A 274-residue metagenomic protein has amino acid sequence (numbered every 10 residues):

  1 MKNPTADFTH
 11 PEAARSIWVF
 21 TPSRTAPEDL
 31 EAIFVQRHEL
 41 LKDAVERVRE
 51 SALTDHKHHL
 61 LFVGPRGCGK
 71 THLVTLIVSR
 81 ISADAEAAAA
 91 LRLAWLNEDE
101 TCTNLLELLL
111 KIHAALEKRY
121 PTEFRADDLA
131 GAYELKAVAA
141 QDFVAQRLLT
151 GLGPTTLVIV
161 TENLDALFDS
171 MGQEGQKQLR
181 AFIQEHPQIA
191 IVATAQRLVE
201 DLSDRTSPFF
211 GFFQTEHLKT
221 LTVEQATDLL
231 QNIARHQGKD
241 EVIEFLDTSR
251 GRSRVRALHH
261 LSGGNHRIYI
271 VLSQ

Functional and structural regions predicted by a protein language model:
M1-R66, V74-R80, R147-T150: Walker A/P-loop-proximal flanking segment of P-loop NTPase domains
V63-W95, L198: P-loop NTPase Walker A phosphate-binding motif
T101-D127, A234-R235: Conserved NTP-binding/hydrolysis module of P-loop NTPases
T103-L106, E123-Q146: Short glycine-rich substrate-engagement loop in P-loop NTPases that contacts/grips substrate
L135-L198, S203-F209: Conserved Walker B catalytic segment
R205-K219: A short helix-turn-beta junction within AAA+ P-loop NTPase domains corresponding to the substrate/partner-engaging
L218-G251: Conserved small helical "lid"/interfacial subdomain of P-loop NTPases
H260-Q274: The conserved phosphate-sensing helix
